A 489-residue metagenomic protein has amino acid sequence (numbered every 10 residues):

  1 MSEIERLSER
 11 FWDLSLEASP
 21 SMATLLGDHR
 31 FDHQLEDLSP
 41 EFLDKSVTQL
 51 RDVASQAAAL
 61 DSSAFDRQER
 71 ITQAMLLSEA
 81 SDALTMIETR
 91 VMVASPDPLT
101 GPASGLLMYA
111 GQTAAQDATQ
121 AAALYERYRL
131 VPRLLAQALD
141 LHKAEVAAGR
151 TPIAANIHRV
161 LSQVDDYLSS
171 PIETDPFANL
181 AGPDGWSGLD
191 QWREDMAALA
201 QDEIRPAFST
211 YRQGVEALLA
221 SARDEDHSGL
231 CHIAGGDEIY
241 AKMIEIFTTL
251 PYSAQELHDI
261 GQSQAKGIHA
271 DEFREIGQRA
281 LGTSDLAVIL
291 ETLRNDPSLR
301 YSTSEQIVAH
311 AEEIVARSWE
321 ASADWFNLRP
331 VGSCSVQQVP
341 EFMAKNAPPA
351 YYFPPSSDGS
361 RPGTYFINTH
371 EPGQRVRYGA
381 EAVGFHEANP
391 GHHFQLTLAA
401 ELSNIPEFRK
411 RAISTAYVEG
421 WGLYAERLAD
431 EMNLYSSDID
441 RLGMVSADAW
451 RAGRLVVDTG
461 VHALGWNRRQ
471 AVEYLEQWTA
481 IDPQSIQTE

Functional and structural regions predicted by a protein language model:
M1-E489: N-terminal maturation segment of proteins
